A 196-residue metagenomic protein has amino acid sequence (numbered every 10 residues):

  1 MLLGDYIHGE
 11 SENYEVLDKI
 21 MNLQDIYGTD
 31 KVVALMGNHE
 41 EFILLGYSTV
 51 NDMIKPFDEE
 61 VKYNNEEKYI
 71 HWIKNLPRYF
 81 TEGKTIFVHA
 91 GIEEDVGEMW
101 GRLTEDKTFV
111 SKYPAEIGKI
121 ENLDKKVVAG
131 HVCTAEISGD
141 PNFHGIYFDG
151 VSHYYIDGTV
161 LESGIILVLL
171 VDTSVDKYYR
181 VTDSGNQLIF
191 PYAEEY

Functional and structural regions predicted by a protein language model:
L2, A34-L35, I86, V128 (+1 more regions): Residue-level marker for buried hydrophobic side chains located in beta-strands that build the well-ordered beta-sheet
G4-D5, G37-N38, H131, D157: Active-site glycine-centered loops adjacent to acidic/histidine catalytic or metal-binding residues that shape
I7-S11, L161-E162: Short acidic, Gly/Ser-rich segments with clustered Asp/Glu that frequently serve as metal-coordination loops in enzyme
G9-F87, E93-E94, T104, T108-G118: Active-site neighborhood of divalent metal-dependent phosphoester bond hydrolases
Y14-E15, Y47-S48, M99-W100, G139-N142 (+1 more regions): Short amphipathic alpha-helical segments
N38-H39, H89, V128-C133: Histidine-centered divalent metal-coordination motifs
V96-L103, S138-G139, R180: Cytochrome P450 core scaffold surrounding the K-helix E-X-X-R motif and the conserved "meander" helix-loop region
I117-Y196: Acidic, His/Gly-rich catalytic cores of divalent-metal-dependent hydrolytic chemistry
